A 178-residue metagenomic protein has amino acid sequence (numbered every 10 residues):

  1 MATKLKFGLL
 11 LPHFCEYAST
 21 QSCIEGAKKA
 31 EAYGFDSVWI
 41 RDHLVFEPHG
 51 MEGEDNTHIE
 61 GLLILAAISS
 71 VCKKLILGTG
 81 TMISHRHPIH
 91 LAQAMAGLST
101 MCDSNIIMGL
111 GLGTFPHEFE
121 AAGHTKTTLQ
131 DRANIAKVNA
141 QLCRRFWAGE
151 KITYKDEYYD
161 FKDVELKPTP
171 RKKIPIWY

Functional and structural regions predicted by a protein language model:
M1-V71, K167-P175: N-terminal beta1-alpha1-beta2 module of alpha/beta enzyme domains
T3, G50-E52, H87-Y178: Internal, glycine-rich beta/alpha segment that forms the wall or movable "lid" of small-molecule/cofactor binding
P12-F14, H43-V45, M82-S84, G111-F115: Active-site beta-loop-alpha junctions enriched in small/polar residues
Y17-T20, H85-I89: Loop/helix-junction capping segments adjacent to catalytic residues or to phosphate/diphosphate-binding pockets
G34, K73, C102-S104: Active-site-proximal glycine-rich helix-loop-beta segment
V38, L77, I106-M108: Hydrophobic residues within beta-strands of alpha/beta enzymes
C72-G80: Conserved catalytic cysteine-centered active-site region of acyl-thioester-dependent Claisen-condensing enzymes
G80-M82, Y178: Glycine-rich beta-to-alpha transition loops that act as phosphate-gripper elements at the mouths of alpha/beta enzyme
